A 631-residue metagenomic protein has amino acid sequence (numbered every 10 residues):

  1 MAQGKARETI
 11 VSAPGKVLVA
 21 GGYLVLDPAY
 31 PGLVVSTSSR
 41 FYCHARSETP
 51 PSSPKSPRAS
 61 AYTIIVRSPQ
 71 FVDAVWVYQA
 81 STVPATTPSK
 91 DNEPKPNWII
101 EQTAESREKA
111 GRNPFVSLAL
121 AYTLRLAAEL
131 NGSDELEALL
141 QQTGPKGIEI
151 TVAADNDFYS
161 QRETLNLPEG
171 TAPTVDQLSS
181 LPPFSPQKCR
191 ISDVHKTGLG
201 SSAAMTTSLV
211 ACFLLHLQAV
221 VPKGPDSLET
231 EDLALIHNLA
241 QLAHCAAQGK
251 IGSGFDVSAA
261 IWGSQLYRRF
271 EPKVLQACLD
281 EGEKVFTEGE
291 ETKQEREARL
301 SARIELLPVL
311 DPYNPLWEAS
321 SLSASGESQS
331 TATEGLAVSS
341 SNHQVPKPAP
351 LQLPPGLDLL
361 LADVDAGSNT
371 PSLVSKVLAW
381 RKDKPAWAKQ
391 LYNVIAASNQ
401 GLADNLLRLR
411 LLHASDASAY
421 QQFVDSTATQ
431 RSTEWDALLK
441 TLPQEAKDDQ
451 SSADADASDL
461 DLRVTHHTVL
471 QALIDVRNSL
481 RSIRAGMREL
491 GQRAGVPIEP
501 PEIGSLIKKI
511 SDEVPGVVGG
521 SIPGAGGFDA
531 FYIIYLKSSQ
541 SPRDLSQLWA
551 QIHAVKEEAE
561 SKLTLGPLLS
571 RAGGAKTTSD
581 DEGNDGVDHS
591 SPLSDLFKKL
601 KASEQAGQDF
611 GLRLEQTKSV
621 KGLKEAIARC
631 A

Functional and structural regions predicted by a protein language model:
M1-A20, L24-L26, V34-E149, A153-H195 (+4 more regions): C-terminal nucleotide
G198-K223: DPxDG-like acidic metal-binding loop motif
G200-S202, D256, G524: Residue-level detector of functionally special positions within alpha-helical transmembrane segments of multi-pass
F528: Active-site pocket scaffolds in enzymes
